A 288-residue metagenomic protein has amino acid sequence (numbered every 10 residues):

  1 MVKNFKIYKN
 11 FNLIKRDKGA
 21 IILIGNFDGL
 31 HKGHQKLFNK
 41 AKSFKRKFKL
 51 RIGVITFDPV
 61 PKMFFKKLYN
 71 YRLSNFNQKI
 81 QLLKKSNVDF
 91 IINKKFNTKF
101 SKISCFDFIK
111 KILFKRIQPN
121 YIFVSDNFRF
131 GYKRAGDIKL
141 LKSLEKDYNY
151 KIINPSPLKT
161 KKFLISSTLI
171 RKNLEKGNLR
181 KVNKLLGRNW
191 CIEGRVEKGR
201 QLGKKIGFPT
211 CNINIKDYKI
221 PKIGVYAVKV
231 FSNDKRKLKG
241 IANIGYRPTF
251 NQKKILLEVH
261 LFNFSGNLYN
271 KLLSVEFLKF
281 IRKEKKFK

Functional and structural regions predicted by a protein language model:
K3-N12, I92: Short acidic-hydrophobic, aromatic-tinged amphipathic segments that line or gate anion-handling sites
F11-N75: N-terminal catalytic cores of NTP/NDP-binding nucleotidyl/phosphoryl-transfer enzymes
H31, L83, I122, V182 (+1 more regions): Residue-level signal for inorganic ion chemistry
I52-Q118: Active-site-proximal cofactor/substrate-binding loop regions of enzyme domains
K102-P209, L272: Classical nucleotidyltransferase
G199-K288: Phosphate/ribose-recognition catalytic cores of enzymes acting on nucleotide-derived substrates
